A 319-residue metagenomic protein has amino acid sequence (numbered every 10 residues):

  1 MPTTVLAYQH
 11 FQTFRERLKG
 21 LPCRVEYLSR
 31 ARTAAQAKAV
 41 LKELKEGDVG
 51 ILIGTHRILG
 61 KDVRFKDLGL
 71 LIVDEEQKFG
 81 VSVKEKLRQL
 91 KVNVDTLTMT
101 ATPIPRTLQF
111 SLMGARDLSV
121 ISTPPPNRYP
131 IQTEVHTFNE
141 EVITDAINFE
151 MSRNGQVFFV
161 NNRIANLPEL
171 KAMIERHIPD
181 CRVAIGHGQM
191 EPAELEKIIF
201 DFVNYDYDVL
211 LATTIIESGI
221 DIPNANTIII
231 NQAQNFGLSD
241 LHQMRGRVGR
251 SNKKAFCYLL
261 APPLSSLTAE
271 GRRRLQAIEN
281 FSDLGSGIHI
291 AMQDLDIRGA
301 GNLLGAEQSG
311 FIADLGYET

Functional and structural regions predicted by a protein language model:
T4-V5, V25-A35, I72, K78 (+6 more regions): Flexible beta-alpha connector loops of hexameric P-loop NTPases
L6-E43, H177-I178: Conserved helix-turn-beta segment of the N-terminal RecA-like "Helicase ATP-binding" lobe in SF1/SF2 helicases
A7-F11, F65-Q156: Post-DEXD/H (motif II) to motif III coupling segment of the RecA-like Helicase ATP-binding lobe
R24, G47-I51, D67-L70, V92-L97 (+6 more regions): Loop/turn-to-beta-strand initiation segments
A31-L52, L59-L68, P192-V209: Conserved motor-coupling elements within RecA-like helicase/translocase cores
V49, H56-I58, E75-Q77, I215-I216 (+1 more regions): Conserved Walker B
I51-G54, I72-V73, D95-A101, F110-S111 (+5 more regions): Structural recognition of the conserved hydrophobic beta-strand(s) that form the central parallel beta-sheet of P-loop
E140-F158, N162, N166-T319: C-terminal helicase module of SF1/SF2 nucleic-acid helicases/translocases
